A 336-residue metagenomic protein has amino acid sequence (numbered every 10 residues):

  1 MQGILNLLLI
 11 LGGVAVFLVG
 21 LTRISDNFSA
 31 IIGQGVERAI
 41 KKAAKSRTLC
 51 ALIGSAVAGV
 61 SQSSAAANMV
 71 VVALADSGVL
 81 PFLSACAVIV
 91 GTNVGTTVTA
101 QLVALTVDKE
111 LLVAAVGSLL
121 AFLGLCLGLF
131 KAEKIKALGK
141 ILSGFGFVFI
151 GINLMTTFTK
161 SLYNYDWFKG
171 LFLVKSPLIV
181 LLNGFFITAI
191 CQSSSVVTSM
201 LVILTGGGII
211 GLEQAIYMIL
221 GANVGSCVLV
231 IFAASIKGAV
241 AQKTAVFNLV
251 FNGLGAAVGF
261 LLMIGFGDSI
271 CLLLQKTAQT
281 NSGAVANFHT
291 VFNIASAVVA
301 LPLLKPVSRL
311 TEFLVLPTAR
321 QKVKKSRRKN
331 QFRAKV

Functional and structural regions predicted by a protein language model:
M1-L8, L105-A115, W167-V174, E213 (+2 more regions): Interfacial loop-to-helix junctions that mark the boundaries of transmembrane helices in multi-pass membrane
M1-R47, L138-F186, L204-T205: Helix-loop-helix hairpins and the membrane-proximal interhelical loops of multi-pass alpha-helical transport proteins
L11, L142, A215, A241-L254 (+3 more regions): Structural signal for the N-terminal portions of transmembrane helices and their immediately preceding loop/interface
L21-A30, V71-G78, L123-K136, V230-I236: C-terminal ends of transmembrane helices
Q34, R38, K42, S46 (+13 more regions): Alpha-helical transmembrane segments of multi-pass membrane proteins, especially transporters and channels
A67-T96, A100-A121, T188-G225, A233-V240 (+2 more regions): Membrane-interfacial helix-loop connectors
L112, F122-N183, V250-L254, V285-A297 (+1 more regions): Core mid-bundle transmembrane helix pairs that form the ion/substrate translocation pathway in diverse multi-pass
P306-V336: Non-transmembrane accessory domains of multi-pass membrane transporters/channels
